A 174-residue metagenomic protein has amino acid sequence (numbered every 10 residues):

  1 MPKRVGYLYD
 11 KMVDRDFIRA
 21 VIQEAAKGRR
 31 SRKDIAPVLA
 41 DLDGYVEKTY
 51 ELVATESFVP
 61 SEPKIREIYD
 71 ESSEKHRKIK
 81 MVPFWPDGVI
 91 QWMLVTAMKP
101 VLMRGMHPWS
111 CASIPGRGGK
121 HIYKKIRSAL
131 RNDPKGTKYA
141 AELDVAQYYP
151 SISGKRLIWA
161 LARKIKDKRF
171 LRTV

Functional and structural regions predicted by a protein language model:
M1-E47, E51: Non-catalytic, polymerase-adjacent accessory regions of viral genome-replication enzymes
G28-P37, S61-Q91, G105-R117: Short, conserved non-catalytic motifs in the polymerase core
L52, A129-V174: Conserved polymerase palm-domain catalytic core
H76, G116-A129: Short acidic (Asp/Glu) patches
I90-M98: Active/ligand-binding-proximal structured segments within catalytic/core domains that scaffold catalytic residues
M98-G105: Short helix-capping/linker segments at secondary-structure and domain boundaries
P115-G118, Q147-Y149: Acidic, metal-coordinating catalytic cores used for nucleic-acid/nucleotide bond scission and strand-transfer chemistry
